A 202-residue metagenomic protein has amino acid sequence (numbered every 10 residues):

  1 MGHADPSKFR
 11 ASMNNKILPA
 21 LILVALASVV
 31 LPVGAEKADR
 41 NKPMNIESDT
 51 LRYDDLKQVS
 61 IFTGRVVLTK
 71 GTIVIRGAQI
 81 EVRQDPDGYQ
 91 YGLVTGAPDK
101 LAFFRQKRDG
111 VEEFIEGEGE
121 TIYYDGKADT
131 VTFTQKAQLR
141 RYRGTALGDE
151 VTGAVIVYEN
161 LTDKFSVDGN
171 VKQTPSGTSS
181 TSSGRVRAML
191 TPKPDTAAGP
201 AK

Functional and structural regions predicted by a protein language model:
M1-K202: Mature-chain termini and adjacent capping regions
